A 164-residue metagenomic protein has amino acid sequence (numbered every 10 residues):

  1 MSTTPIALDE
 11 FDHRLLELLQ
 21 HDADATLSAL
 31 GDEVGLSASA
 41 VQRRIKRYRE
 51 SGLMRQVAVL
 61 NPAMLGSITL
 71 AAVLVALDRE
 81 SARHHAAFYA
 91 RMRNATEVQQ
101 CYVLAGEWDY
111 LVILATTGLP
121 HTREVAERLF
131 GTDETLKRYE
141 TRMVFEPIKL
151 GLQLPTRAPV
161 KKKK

Functional and structural regions predicted by a protein language model:
M1-K164: A compositional/biophysical signature of low hydrophobicity enriched in polar/charged and small residues
